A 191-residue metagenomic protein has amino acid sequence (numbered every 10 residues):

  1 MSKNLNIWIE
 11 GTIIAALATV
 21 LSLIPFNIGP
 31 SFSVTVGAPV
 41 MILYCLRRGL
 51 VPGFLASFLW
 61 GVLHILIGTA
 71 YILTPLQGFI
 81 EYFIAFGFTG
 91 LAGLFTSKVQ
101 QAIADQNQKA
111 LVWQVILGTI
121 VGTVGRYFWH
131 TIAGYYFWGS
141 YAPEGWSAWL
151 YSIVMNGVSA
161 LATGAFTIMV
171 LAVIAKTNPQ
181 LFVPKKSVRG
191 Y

Functional and structural regions predicted by a protein language model:
M1-A15, L117, W146-Y191: Alpha-helical transmembrane segments and their cytosolic interface
M1-L55: Hydrophobic transmembrane alpha-helices
K3-I7, S31-F32, I67, D105-L111 (+1 more regions): Helix-boundary and loop/linker segments of multi-pass membrane transporters
L5-V20, L76-Y135: Short helix-perturbing small/polar motifs within transmembrane alpha-helices
G11, A15-T19, C45, G53 (+9 more regions): Small-residue faces within membrane-embedded alpha-helices
T19-V34, L59-F95, W138-S140: Interfacial aromatic-anchored transmembrane helix boundaries in multi-pass membrane proteins
S22, G93-S97, H130, G134-A142 (+4 more regions): Juxtamembrane/transmembrane-helix interface segments of polytopic membrane transporters
P52-S57, T74, V115-T119, S152: Alpha-helical transmembrane segments and their helix-entry boundary regions
